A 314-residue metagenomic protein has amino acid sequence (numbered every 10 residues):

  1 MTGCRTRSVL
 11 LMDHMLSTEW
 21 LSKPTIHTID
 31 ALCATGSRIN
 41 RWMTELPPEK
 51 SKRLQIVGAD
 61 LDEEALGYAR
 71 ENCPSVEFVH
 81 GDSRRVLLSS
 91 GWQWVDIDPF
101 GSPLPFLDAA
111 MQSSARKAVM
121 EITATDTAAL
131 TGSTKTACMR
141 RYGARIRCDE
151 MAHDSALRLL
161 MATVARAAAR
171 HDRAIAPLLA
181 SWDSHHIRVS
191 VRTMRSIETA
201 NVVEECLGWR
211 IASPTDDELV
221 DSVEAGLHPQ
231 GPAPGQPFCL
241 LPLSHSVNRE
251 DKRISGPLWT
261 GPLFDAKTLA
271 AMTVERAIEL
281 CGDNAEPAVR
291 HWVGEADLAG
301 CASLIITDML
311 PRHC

Functional and structural regions predicted by a protein language model:
M1-C314: SAM-dependent transferase fold signal centered on methyltransferase-like domains, encompassing both Class I
